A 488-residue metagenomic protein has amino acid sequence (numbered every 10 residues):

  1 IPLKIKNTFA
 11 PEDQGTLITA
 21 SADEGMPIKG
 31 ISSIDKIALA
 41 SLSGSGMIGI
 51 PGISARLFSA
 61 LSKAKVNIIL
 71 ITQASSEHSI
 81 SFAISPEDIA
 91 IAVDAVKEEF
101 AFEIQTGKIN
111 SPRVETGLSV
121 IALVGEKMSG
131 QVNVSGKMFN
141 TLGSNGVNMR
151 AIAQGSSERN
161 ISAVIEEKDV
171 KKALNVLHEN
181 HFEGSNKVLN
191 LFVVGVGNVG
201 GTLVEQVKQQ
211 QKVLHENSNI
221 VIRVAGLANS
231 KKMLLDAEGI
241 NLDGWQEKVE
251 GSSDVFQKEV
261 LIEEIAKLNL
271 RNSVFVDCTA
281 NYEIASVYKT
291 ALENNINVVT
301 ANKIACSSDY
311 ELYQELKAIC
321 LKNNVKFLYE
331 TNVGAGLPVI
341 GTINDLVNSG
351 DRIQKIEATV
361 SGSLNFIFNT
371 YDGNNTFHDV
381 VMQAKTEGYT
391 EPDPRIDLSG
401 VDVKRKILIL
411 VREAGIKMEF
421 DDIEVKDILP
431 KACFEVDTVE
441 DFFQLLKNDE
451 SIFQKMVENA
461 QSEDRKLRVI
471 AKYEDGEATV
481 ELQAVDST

Functional and structural regions predicted by a protein language model:
I1-E205, Q210: A conserved regulatory-domain signal marking ACT and ACT-like small-molecule sensing domains and adjacent regulatory
T8, Q14-T19, I53-S54, S135 (+7 more regions): Short acidic, glycine/serine/threonine-rich loops at helix termini
E183-Q206, Q210-Q211, N217-S218, R223-G226 (+3 more regions): NAD(P)-dependent dehydrogenase/reductase Rossmann-like domain
N190-V196, G200-E293: N-terminal glycine-/serine-/threonine-rich beta1-alpha1-beta2 phosphate-ribose binding loop of Rossmann-like
C278, T300-A301: Glycine-rich phosphate-binding loop of nucleotide-binding enzymes
N281-N294, K303-E330, G334-L346: Rossmann-fold NAD(P)-binding glycine/threonine-rich loop
